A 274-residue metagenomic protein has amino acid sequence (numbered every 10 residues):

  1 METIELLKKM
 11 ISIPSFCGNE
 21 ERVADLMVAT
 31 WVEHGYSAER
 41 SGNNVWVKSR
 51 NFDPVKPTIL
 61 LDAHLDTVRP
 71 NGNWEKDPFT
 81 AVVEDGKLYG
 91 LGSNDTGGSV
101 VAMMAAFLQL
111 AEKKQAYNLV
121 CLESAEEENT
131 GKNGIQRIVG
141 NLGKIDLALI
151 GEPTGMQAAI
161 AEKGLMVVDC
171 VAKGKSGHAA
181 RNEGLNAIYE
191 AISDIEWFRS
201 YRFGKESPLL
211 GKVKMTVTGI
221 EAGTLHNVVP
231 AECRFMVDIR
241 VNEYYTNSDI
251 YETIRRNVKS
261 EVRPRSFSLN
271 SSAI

Functional and structural regions predicted by a protein language model:
M1, D169-I274: Metal-dependent amide/peptide-bond hydrolase catalytic core, centered on the "pita-bread" metallohydrolase fold
M1-D62, D66-P70, E232-M236, I250-T253: N-terminal helical capping/dimerization or prosegment-like subdomains of hydrolases acting on amide or phosphate bonds
K9, A105-E112, S193-S200: Short glycine/serine- and small hydrophobic-enriched flexible loop segments
A38, A81-V83, V217-I220: A structural signal for short hydrophobic beta-strand segments in well-ordered beta-sheet cores
K56-V120: Active-site metal-coordination/substrate-binding segment of hydrolases, especially metallo-dependent peptidases
L65, P153, A179: Active-site metal-binding loops of divalent metal-dependent hydrolases
N71, A159-L165, V228-P230: Short glycine/proline-enriched loop/turn "hinge" motifs that connect secondary-structure elements and lie
T96-V167, V171: Acidic/histidine-rich catalytic neighborhood of metal-dependent amide-processing enzymes
